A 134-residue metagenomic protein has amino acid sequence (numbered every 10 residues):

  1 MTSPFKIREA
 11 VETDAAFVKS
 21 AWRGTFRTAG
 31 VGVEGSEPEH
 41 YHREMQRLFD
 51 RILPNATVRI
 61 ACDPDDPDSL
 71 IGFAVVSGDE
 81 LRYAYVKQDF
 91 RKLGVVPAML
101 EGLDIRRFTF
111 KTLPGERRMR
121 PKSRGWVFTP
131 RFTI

Functional and structural regions predicted by a protein language model:
F5-S20, F26-A29: A short beta-loop-alpha structural element at the N-terminal edge of CoA-dependent acyl/N-acetyltransferase catalytic
A10, V18-A21, P38-H40, S69: Short, surface-exposed acidic-centric catalytic microdomains
F17-G24, R47, A98, G102: Alpha-helical elements of Rossmann-like donor-binding domains used by nucleotide-donor carbohydrate transfer enzymes
V33-D65: Active-site rim helix/loop that mediates acceptor-substrate recognition in acyltransferases
D66-F73: Glycine-rich phosphate/pyrophosphate-binding loop shared by adenosine-nucleotide-utilizing enzymes
S77-D89: Conserved acetyl-CoA binding element of GNAT-fold acetyltransferases
Y83, D104-I134: Conserved GNAT acetyl-CoA-binding A-motif
V86-I105: Conserved acetyl-CoA-binding loop-helix of GNAT-fold acetyltransferases
